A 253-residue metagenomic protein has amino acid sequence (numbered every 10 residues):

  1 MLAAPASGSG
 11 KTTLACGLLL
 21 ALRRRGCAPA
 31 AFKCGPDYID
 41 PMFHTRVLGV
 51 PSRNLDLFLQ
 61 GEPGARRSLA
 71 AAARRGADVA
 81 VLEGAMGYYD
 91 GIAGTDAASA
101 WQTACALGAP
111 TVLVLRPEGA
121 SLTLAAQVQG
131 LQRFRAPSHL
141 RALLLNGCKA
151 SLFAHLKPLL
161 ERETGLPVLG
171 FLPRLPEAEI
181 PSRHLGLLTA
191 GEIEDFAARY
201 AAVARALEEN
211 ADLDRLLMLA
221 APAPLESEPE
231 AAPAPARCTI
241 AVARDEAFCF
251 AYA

Functional and structural regions predicted by a protein language model:
M1-S9, T13-L107, T111, L115-A142 (+1 more regions): ATP-dependent carboxylate-amine ligase catalytic core
A3, L188, A241: Residues in well-ordered beta-strands of folded domains
I39, G87-Y89, P176, A247-F250: Short, acidic Gly/Pro/Ser/Thr-rich loop/turn segments
D40, F196-R199, A251: Alpha-helical structural motif
D56, L115, L172-L175, R244: Residues at the C-termini of beta-strands that transition into short coil/loop
S121-A232: Internal gly/pro-rich beta-alpha loop/helix module that stabilizes soluble enzyme cofactors or their anionic handles
P233-T239: A short, charged/proline- and glycine-enriched loop that marks the coil->beta-strand transition at the N-terminal
A241-A253: Glycine-rich phosphate/diphosphate-binding loop of Rossmann-like nucleotide-binding domains
